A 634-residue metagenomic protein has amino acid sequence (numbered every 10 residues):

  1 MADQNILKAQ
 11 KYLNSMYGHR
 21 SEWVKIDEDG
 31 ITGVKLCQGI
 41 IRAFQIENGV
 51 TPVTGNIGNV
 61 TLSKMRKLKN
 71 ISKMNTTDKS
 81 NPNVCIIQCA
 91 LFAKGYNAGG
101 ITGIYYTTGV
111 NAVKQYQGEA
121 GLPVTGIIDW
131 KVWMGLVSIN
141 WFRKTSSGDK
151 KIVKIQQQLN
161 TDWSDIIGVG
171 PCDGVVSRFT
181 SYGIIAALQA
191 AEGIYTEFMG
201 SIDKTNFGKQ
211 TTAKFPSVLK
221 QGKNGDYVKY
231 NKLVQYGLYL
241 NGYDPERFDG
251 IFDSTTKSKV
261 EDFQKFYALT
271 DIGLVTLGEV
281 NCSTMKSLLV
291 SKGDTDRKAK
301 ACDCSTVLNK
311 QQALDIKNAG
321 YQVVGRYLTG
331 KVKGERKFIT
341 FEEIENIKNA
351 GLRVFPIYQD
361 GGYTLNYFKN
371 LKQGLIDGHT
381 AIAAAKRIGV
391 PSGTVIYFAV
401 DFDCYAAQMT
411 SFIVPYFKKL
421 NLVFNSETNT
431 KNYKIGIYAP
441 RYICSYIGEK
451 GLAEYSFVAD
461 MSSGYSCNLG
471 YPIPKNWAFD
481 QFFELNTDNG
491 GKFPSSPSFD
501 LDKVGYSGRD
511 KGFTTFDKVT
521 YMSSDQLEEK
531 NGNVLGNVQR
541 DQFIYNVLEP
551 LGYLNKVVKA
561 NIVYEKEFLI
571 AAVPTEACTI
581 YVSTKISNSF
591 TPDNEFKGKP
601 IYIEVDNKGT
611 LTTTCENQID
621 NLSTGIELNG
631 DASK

Functional and structural regions predicted by a protein language model:
M1-V323, Y327-T329, D541: Cell-envelope/ECM-targeting effectors and their regulatory/trafficking segments
N83, A90, G237, A299-D303 (+6 more regions): Structural recognition of the beta-strand scaffold that forms the well-ordered cores of secreted hydrolase catalytic
D294-C304, C444-N555, K559-A560, E565: Functionally critical loop-and-helix segments that line ligand-binding/catalytic clefts of soluble enzyme domains
K300-Q312, R326-T340, Y363-L375, Y405-A407 (+1 more regions): Acidic-and-aromatic substrate-binding clefts and catalytic sites of carbohydrate-active enzymes
G334-C404: Substrate-binding cleft of extracellular glycoside hydrolase catalytic domains
C404-T428: Active-site cleft segment of glycoside hydrolase catalytic domains centered on the general acid/base Glu
E427-Y446: Aromatic-lined carbohydrate-recognition surfaces of secreted/lumenal glycan-active proteins
N546-K634: Extended non-globular C-terminal regions
